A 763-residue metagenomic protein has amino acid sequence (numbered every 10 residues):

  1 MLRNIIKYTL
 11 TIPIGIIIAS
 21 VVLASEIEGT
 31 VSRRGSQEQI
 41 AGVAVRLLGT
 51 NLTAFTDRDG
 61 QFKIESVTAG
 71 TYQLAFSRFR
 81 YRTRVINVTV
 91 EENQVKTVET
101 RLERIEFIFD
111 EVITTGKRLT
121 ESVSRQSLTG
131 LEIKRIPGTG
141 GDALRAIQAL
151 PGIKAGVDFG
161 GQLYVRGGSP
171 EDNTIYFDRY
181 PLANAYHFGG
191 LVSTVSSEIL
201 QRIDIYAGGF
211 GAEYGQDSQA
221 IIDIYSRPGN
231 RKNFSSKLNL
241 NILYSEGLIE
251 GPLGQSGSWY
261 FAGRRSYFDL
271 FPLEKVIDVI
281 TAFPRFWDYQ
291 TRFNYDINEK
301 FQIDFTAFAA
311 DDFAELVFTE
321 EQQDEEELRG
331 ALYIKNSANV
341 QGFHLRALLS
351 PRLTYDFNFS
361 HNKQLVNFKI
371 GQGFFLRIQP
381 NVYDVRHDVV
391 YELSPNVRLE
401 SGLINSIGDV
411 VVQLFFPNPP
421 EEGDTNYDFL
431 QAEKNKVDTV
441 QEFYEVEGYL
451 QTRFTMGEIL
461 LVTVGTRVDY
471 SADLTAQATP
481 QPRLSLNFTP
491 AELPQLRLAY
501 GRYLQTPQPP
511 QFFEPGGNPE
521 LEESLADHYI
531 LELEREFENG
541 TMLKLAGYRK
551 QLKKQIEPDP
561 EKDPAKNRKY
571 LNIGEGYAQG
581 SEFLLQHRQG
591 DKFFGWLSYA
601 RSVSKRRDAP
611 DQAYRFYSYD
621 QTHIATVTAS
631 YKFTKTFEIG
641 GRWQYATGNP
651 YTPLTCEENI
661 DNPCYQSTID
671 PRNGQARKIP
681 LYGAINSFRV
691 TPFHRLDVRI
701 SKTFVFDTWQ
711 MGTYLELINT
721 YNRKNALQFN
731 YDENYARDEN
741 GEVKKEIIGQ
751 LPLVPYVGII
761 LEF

Functional and structural regions predicted by a protein language model:
S32-S36, V43-L48, S77-Y81, E91-I136 (+4 more regions): Short, acidic, small-residue-rich periplasmic hinge/interaction motif at the N-terminus of Gram-negative outer-membrane
T50-Q61: Short, acidic Ser/Thr/Gly-rich low-complexity loop/linker segments typical of extracellular and cell-surface proteins
S66, K134-R135, Y180-Y206, T291: Short acidic/polar hinge/loop motifs at secondary-structure boundaries that mediate gating or recognition
K96-R101, A143-A146, G161-L163, Y176 (+3 more regions): N-terminal periplasmic accessory domains that precede and gate Gram-negative outer-membrane beta-barrel machines
F313, E320, L365, V411-D428 (+6 more regions): Surface-exposed extracellular loop regions of Gram-negative outer-membrane beta-barrel proteins, predominantly
V382-R386, K436-E442, E522, M542-S598 (+3 more regions): Outer membrane beta-barrel strand-and-loop segments of large Gram-negative receptors, especially TonB-dependent
M456-I459, R549, L571-P653: Gram-negative outer-membrane beta-barrel transporters
Q644-A676, T691-D697, S701-F763: C-terminal beta-signal and adjacent terminal beta-strands/loops of Gram-negative outer-membrane beta-barrel proteins
